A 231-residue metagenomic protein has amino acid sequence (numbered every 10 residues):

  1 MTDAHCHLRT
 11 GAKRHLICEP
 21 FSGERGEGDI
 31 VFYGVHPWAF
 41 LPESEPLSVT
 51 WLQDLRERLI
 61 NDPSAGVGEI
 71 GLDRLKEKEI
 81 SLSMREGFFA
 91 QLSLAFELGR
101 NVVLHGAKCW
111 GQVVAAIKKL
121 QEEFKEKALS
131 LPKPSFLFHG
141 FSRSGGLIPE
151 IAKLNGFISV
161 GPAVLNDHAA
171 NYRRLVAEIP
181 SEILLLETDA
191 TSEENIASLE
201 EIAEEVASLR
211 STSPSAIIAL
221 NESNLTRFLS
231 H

Functional and structural regions predicted by a protein language model:
M1-H231: Mid-domain alpha/beta scaffold segments of enzyme catalytic cores
